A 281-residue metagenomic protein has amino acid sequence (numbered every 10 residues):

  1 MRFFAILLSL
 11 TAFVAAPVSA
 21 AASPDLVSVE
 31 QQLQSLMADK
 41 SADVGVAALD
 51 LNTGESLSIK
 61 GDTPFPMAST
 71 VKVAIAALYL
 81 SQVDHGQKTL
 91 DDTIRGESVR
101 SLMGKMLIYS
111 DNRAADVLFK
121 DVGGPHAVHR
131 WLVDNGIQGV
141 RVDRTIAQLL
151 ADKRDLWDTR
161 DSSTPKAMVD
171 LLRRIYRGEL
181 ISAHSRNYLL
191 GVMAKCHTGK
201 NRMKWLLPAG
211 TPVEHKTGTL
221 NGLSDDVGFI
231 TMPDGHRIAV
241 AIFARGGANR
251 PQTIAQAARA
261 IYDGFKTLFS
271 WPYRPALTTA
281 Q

Functional and structural regions predicted by a protein language model:
A5-A15: Bacterial N-terminal signal peptides
A22-L33, P64, D121, D170-K200 (+2 more regions): Structured C-terminal helix/loop/strand segments within mature extracytoplasmic catalytic/sensor domains
D25-G61, I230-T231: A short, well-structured edge-of-sheet supersecondary motif
D39-D43, K60-D62, P66-T70, T89 (+7 more regions): Extracytoplasmic
G45-D50, S58, A74, L107 (+2 more regions): Soluble periplasmic/extracytoplasmic beta-strand elements of cell-envelope proteins
G54, P64-I94, M106, V240: Active-site SXXK
K88-V128, L156, D161: Conserved catalytic neighborhood of penicillin-recognizing serine enzymes
F119-R177: Mid-domain, small-residue-enriched loop/turn segments at the edges of structured enzyme/sensor domains
